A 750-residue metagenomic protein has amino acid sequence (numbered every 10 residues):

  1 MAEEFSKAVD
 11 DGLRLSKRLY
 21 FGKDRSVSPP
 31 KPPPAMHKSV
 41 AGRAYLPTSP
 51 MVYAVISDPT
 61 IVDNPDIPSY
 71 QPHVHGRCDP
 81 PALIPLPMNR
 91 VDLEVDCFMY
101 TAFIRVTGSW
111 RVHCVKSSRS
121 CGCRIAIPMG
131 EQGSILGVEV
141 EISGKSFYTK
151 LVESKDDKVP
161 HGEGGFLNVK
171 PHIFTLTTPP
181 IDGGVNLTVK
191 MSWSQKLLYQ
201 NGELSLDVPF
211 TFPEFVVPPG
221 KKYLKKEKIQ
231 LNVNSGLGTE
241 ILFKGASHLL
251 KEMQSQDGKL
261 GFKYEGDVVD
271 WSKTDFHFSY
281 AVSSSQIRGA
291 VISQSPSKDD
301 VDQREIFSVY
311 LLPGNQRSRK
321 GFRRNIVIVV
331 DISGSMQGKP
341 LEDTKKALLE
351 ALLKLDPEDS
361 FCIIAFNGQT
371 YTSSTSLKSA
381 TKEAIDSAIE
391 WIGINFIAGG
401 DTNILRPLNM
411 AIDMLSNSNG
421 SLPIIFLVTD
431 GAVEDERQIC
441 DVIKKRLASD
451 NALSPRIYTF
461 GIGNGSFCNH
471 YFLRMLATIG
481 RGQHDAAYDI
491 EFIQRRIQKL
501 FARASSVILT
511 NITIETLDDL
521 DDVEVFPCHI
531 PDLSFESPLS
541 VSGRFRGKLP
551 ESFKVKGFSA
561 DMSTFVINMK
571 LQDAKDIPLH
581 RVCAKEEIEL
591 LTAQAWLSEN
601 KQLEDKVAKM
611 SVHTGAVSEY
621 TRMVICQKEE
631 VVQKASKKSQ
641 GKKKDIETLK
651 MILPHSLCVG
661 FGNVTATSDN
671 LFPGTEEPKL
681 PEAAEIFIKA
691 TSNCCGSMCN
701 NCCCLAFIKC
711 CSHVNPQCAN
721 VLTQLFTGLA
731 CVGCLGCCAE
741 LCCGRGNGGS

Functional and structural regions predicted by a protein language model:
M1-D92, D96, E139, E434 (+7 more regions): Pro/Ser/Thr/Gly-rich intrinsically disordered low-complexity regions
L86-E94, I104-G108, R119-C121, L260 (+2 more regions): Eukaryotic beta-rich interaction modules
E94-V106, C114, P180-N186, D532-S534: Short, solvent-exposed beta-strand/turn "edge" segments of beta-rich domains on protein surfaces
F103-A126, K170-T178, T188: Ligand-binding face of N-terminal immunoglobulin V-set domains in extracellular IgSF glycoproteins
M129, G137-I173, T177-V329, E491 (+1 more regions): An acidic, Ser/Thr-enriched
Q132-S134, K145-F147, S284-S285, N367-Y371 (+4 more regions): Conserved nucleotide-binding/hydrolysis micro-motifs of P-loop NTPases
V159-G162, G321-Q337, L349-D359, F366-G461 (+1 more regions): Short, charged loop segments at secondary-structure junctions
